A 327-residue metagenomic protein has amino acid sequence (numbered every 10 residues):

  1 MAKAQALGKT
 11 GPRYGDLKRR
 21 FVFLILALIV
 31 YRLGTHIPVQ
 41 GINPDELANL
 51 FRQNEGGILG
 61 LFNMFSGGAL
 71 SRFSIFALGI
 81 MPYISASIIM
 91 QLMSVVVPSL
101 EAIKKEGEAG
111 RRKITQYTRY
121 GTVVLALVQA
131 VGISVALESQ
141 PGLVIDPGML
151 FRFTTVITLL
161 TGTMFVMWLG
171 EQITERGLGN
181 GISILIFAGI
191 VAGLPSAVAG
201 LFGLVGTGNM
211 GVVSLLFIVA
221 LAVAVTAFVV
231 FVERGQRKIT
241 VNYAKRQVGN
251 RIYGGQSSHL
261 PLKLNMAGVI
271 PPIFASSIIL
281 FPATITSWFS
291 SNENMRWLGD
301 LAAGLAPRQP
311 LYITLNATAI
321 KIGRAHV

Functional and structural regions predicted by a protein language model:
M1-K104, E108-R324: N-terminal cationic and glycine-rich segments that engage phosphates or anionic surfaces
